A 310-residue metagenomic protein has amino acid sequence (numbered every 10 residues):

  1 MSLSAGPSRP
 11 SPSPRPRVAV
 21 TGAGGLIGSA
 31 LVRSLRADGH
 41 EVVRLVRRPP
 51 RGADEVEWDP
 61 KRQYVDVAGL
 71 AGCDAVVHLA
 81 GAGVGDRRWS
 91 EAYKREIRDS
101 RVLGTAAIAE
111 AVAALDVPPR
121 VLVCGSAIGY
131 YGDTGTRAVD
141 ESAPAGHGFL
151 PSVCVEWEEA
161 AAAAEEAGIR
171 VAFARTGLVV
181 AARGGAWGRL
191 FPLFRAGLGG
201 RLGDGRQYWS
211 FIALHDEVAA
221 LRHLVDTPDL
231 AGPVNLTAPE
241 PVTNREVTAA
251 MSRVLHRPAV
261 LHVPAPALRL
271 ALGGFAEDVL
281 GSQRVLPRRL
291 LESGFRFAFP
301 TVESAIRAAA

Functional and structural regions predicted by a protein language model:
M1-P7, P12, P16, E277-A310: C-terminal amphipathic/interface module of NAD(P)-dependent oxidoreductases and related NAD-binding regulators
P16-D38: N-terminal Rossmann NAD(P)H-binding glycine-rich loop of SDR-like oxidoreductase domains
P50, D54-G104: NAD(P)H-binding glycine-rich loop region in Rossmannoid oxidoreductase-like domains and their noncatalytic homologs
E96, A106-G148: Conserved Rossmann-fold NAD(P)-dependent oxidoreductase catalytic core, especially the SDR/UDP-sugar
S126, E159-A182: Conserved beta-loop-beta element that borders a ligand/cofactor-binding pocket
A167-I169, V180-R189, L224-V234: Glycine/proline-rich active-site loop of Rossmann-fold NAD(P)-dependent oxidoreductases
R189-D216, A220: A conserved pocket-lining segment of Rossmann-fold NAD(P)-dependent short-chain dehydrogenase/reductase
T227-G274, R307-A310: Mid/C-terminal beta-alpha module of Rossmann-like enzyme folds, strongest in SDR-family dehydrogenases/epimerases
